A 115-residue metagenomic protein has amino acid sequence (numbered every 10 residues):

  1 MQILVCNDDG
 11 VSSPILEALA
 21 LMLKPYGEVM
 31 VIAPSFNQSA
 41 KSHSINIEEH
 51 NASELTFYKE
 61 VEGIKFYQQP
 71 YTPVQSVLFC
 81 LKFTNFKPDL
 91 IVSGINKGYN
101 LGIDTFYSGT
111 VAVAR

Functional and structural regions predicted by a protein language model:
I3-C6, E17-K87: A cross-family phosphate/adenosyl-ligand binding-site feature
V5-S12, D104: Short, glycine-rich nucleotide/cofactor-binding loops
V11, Q38, Q75, G98-Y99: Glycine-rich nucleotide phosphate-binding loop and flanking beta-alpha elements of Rossmann-like dinucleotide-binding
V11-P14, T72-Q75, A112: Conserved active-site and cofactor/substrate-binding residues in soluble primary-metabolism enzymes
I15-L16, F106: Residues at alpha-helix caps and immediate loop-helix transition turns in enzyme cores, especially N- and C-cap
D89-G98: Short acidic, glycine-rich surface-loop motifs adjacent to enzyme active sites
Y99-S108: Glycine/threonine-rich flexible loop motifs
Y107-R115: Short, acidic/small-residue loops that bind anionic groups at enzyme active sites
